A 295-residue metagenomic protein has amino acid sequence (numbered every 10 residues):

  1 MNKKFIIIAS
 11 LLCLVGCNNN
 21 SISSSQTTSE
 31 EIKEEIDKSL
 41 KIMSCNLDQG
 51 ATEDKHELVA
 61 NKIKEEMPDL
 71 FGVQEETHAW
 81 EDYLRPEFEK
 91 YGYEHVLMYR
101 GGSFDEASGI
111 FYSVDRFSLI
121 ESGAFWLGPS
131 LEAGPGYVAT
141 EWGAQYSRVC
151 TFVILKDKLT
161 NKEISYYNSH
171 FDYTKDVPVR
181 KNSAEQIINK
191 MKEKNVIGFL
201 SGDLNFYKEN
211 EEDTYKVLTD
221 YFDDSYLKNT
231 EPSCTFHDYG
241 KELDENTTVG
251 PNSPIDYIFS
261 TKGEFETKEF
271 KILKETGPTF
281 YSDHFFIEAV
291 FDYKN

Functional and structural regions predicted by a protein language model:
N2-I7, V15-K90, R100-E106, A124 (+1 more regions): N-terminal, active-site-proximal structural segment of metallo-dependent hydrolase catalytic domains
E34-D37, K64-E65, F88-K90, G102-F104 (+6 more regions): Extracellular/periplasmic catalytic domains that process cell-envelope and extracellular macromolecules
L40-L47, V59-L84, F111, V153 (+5 more regions): Active-site beta-strand/loop signature of hydrolases that rely on acidic residues for catalysis
K41-E57, W126-A144, D172-D176: Acidic/histidine-rich helix-loop elements that form or flank divalent-metal/phosphate-binding sites at the catalytic
L47-A51, T77-W80, R100-F104, R116-F117 (+5 more regions): Solvent-exposed loop/turn segments at secondary-structure junctions within structured extracellular/periplasmic domains
T52-H56, V73-E81, F104, Y146 (+5 more regions): Solvent-exposed, acidic/flexible segments
Q74-E163, K271: Structured beta-strand-rich core segments of catalytic domains in phosphoester-bond hydrolases
M191-G198, F206-N295: Metal-dependent phosphoester-hydrolase catalytic domains
